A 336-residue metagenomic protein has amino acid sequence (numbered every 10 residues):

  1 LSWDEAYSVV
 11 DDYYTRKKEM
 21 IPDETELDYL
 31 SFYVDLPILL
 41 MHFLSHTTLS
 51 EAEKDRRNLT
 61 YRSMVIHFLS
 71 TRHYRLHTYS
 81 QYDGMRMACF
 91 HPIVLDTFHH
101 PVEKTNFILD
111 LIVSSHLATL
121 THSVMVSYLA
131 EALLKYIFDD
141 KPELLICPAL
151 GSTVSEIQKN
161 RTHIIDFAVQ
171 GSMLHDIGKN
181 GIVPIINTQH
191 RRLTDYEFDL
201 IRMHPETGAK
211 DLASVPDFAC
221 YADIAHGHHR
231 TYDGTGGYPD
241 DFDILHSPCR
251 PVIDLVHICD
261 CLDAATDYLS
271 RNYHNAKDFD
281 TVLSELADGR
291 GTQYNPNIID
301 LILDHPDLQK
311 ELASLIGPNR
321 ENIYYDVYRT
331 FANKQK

Functional and structural regions predicted by a protein language model:
L1, T25-H46, S80-A88: Amphipathic alpha-helical repeat scaffolds of TPR domains
S2-R16, E53-M64: Helix-turn-helix repeat elements of alpha-solenoid scaffolds
T15-Y29, H67-H77: Flexible helix-coil transition and linker loops at the boundaries of alpha-helical arrays
S70-D199: Acidic/His-rich, divalent-metal-binding segments that scaffold phosphate/diphosphate chemistry
M125-K135, L200-A213, K277-Y294: An active-site-proximal "capping" alpha-helix that borders the catalytic cofactor pocket
A149-S172, L212-H257, N272-N275, L283-K336: Histidine/acidic-rich helix-loop-helix segments that form or flank divalent-metal centers in metalloenzyme catalytic
R192-L193, S270-F279: Short, charged, surface-exposed loops that flank catalytic or proteolytic processing sites
I253-D267: Conserved beta-strand-loop-short alpha-helix elements that form and flank the Mn2+/Mg2+-coordinating active site
